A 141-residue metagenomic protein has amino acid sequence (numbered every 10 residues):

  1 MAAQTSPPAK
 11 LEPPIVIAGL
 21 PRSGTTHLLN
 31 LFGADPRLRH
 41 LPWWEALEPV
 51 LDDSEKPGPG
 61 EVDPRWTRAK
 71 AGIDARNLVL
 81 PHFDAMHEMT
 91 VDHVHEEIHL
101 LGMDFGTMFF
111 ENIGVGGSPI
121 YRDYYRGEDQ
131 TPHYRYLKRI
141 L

Functional and structural regions predicted by a protein language model:
M1-P13: Extreme N-terminal, non-catalytic leader segments that precede Walker-type/kinase nucleotide-binding cores
A2-Q4, T25, R139-L141: A generic local structural motif
I17-L38: Glycine-rich phosphate-binding P-loop
L31-W43, L51-S54: A contiguous, mid-domain pocket- or channel-lining segment that forms the substrate-recognition surface
E45-L141: PAPS-dependent sulfation machinery
